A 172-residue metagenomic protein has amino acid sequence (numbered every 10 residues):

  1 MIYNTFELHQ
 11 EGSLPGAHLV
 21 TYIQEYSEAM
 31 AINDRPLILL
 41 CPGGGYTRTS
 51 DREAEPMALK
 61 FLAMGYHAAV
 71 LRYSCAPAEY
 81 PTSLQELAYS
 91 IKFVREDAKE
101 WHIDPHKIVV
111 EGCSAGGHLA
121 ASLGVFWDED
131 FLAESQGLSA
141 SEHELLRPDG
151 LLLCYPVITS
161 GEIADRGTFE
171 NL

Functional and structural regions predicted by a protein language model:
M1-D34, Y80-P81, E162, R166-G167 (+1 more regions): N-terminal cap/lid segment of alpha/beta-hydrolase-fold proteins
E25, G44, H67, R72-A76 (+1 more regions): Short beta-to-alpha linker loops that shape the active-site pocket of alpha/beta-hydrolase fold enzymes
I32, D51-A69: Short amphipathic alpha-helix adjacent to the substrate-entry channel of hydrolases
D34-G43: Short beta-strand element of the alpha/beta-hydrolase
L39, A69, L152-C154: Hydrophobic/aromatic beta-strand patches that form the interior of the parallel beta-sheet core in alpha/beta enzyme
T49-D51, L71-P105: Catalytic nucleophile-loop/oxyanion-hole region of alpha/beta-hydrolase and closely related hydrolase-like folds
S50-R52, A164-D165: Conserved catalytic-core motifs of eukaryotic protein kinase domains, centered on the activation segment
K92-L172: Primarily recognizes the serine-hydrolase "nucleophile elbow" in alpha/beta-hydrolase and SGNH/GDSL folds
